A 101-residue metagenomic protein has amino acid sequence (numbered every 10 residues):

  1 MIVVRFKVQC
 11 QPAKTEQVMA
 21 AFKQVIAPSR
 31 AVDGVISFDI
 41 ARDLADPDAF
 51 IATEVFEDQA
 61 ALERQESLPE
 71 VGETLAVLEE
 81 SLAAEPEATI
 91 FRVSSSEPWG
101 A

Functional and structural regions predicted by a protein language model:
M1-I2, E16-Q17, D33-V35: Short, flexible segments with low predicted structural confidence
I2-V8, D39-E66: Short, well-ordered beta-strand segments in beta-rich or mixed alpha/beta enzyme and ligand-binding folds
Q9-Q17: Short, surface-exposed ligand-recognition loops at beta-strand->loop->(often short) alpha-helix junctions that present
C10, P47, E70-V71, E97: Intrinsically disordered, low-complexity segments enriched in polar/charged small residues
T15, S29-V32, P47-I51: A general secondary-structure boundary signal
Q24-I36, V55-T89: An amphipathic, aromatic/His-enriched active-site/gating alpha helix that lines ligand/cofactor pockets
D39-D48, A76-A101: Glycine-rich beta-strand-turn "strand-cap" elements at beta-sheet edges
